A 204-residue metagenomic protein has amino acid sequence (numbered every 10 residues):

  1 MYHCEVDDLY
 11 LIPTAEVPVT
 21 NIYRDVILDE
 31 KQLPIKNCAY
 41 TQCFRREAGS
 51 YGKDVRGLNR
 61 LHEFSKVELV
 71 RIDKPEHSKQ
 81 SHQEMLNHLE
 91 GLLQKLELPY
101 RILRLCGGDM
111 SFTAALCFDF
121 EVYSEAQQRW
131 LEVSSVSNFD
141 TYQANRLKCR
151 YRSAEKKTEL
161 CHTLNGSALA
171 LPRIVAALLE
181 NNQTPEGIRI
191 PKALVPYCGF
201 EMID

Functional and structural regions predicted by a protein language model:
M1-D204: TRNA-recognition modules of translation machinery and tRNA-sensing kinases, especially anticodon-binding
